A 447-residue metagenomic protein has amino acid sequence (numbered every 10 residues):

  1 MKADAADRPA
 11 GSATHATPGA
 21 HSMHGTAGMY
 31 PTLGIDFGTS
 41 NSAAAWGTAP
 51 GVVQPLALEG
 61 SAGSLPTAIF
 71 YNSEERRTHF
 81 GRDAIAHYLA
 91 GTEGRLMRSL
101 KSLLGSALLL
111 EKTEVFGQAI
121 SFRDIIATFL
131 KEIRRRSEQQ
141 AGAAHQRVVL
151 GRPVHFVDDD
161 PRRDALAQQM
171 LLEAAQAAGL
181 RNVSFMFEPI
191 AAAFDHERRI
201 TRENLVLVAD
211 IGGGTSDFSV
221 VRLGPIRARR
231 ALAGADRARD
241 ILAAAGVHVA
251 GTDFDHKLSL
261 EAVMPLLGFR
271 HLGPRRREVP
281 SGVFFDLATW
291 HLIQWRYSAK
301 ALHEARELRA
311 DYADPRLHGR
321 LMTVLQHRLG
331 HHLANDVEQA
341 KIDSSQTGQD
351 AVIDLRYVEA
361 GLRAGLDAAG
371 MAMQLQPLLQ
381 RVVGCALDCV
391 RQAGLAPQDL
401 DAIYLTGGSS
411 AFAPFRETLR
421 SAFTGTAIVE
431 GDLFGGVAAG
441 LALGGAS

Functional and structural regions predicted by a protein language model:
M1-T39, A44-P55, Y88-V208, P225-R229 (+2 more regions): Nucleotide/phosphate-binding catalytic cleft detector across ATP-hydrolyzing and phosphate-transferring enzymes
S42-W46, T67-F70, D217-V221: Short beta-strand scaffold segments in enzyme catalytic cores
V53-P55, A84-A86, A238-H248, H318-M322 (+1 more regions): Short beta-alpha connecting loops at secondary-structure transitions that line or flank enzyme active sites
S64, L223-E359: Phosphate-binding glycine-rich/basic clefts of nucleotide- and phosphate-handling proteins, predominantly
R134-V148, V383-D401: Phosphate/pyrophosphate-binding loops at sites that engage ATP/ADP/AMP, CoA/4′-phosphopantetheine, polyphosphate
R152-P153, A402-S410: Glycine-rich beta-strand-to-loop/alpha-helix junction loops that act as flexible
L171, N204-S219, L405-G408, F415 (+3 more regions): Extended, hydrophobic alpha-helical segments in both membrane/secreted and soluble proteins
A178-M186, Q398, R416-L443: Conserved phosphate-binding/catalytic loops in two-lobed NTP-binding clefts
